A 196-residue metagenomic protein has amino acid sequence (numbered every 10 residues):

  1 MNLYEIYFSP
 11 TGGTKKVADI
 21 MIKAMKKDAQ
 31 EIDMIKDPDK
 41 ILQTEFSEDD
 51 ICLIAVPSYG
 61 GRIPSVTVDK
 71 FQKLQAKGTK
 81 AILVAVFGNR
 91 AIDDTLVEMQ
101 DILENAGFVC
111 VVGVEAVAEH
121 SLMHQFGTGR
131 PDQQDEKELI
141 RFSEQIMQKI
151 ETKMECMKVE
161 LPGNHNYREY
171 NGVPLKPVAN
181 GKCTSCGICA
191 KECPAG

Functional and structural regions predicted by a protein language model:
N2-Y4, T11-K36, L42-G172: FMN-binding flavodoxin-like domain, especially the glycine-rich phosphate-binding loop
I6-Y7, C193: A generic structured-segment signal
Y7-F8, K182: Short, flexible coil/turn micro-motifs enriched in small/turn-prone residues
P177-G196: Cysteine-centered iron-sulfur cluster-binding motifs in ferredoxin-type domains/subunits of redox enzymes
